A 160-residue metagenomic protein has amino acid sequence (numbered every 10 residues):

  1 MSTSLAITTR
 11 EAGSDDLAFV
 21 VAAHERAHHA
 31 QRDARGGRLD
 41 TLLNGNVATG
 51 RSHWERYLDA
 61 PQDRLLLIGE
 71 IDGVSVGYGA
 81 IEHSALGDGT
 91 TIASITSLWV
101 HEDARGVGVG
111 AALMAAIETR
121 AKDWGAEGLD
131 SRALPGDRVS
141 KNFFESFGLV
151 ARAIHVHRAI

Functional and structural regions predicted by a protein language model:
T3, I7, E11-D15, A22-R35 (+5 more regions): Acetyl-CoA-dependent GNAT
F19, S94, V139: Amphipathic alpha-helical recognition patches that constitute DNA-binding helices
S97-V100, G106-T119, N142, S146: Conserved acetyl-CoA-binding loop-helix of GNAT-fold acetyltransferases
E102-R105, D130-S140, H157-I160: Conserved beta-strand-loop-alpha-helix junction that forms the acyl-donor binding cleft
A111, D123, P135-A153: Conserved active-site alpha-helix within GNAT-family acetyltransferase domains
A121-A133: Conserved GNAT acetyl-CoA-binding A-motif
